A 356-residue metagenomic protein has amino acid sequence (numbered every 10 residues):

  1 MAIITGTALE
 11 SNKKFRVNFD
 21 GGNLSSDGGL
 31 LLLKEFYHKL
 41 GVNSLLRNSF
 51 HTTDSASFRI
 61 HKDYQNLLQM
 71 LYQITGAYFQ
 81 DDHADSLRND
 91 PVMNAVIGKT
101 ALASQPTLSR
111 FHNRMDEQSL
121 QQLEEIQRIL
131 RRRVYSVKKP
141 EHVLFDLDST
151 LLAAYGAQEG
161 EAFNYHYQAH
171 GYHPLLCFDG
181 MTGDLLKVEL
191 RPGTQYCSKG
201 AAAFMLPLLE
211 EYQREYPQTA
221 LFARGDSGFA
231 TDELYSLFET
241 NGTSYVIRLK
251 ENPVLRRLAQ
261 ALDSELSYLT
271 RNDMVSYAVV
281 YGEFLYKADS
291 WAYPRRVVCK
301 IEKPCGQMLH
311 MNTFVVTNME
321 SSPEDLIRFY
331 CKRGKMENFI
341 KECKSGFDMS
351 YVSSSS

Functional and structural regions predicted by a protein language model:
M1-Y196, A201-E215, F238: Dynamic "connector" segments at or just before major functional cores
A2-K13, S244-F339, K344-S345: An anionic, glycine-rich sequence signature occurring as long contiguous blocks
F50-F58, P323-Y330, F347-S356: Short, solvent-exposed helix-loop connector elements
L87, D148, V188-R191, R224-D226 (+3 more regions): Generic beta-strand/beta-sheet core signal
M93-N94, L152-A154, D184, Q195 (+5 more regions): Flexible loop/turn segments at secondary-structure boundaries
E159-A162, L237-T243, Q260-E265: Short secondary-structure boundary/capping segments
Q195-V254: Domain-level cores of phosphate- or acyl-group-handling catalytic modules
